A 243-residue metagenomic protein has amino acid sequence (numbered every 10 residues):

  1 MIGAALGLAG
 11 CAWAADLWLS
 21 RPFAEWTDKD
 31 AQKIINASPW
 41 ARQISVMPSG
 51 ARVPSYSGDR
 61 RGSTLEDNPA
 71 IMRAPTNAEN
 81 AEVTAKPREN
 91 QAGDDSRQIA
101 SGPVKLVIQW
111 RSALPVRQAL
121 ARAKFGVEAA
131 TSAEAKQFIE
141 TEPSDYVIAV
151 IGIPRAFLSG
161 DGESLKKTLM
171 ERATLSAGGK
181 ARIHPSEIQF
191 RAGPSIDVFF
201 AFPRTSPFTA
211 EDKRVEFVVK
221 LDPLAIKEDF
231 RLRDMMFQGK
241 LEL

Functional and structural regions predicted by a protein language model:
M1-G3, G7: N-terminal export leaders
L8-A14: Sec/Tat signal peptide C-region and signal peptidase I cleavage site
A15-L243: PEST-like low-complexity, intrinsically disordered acidic/proline/serine-rich tracts that flank trafficking/processing
